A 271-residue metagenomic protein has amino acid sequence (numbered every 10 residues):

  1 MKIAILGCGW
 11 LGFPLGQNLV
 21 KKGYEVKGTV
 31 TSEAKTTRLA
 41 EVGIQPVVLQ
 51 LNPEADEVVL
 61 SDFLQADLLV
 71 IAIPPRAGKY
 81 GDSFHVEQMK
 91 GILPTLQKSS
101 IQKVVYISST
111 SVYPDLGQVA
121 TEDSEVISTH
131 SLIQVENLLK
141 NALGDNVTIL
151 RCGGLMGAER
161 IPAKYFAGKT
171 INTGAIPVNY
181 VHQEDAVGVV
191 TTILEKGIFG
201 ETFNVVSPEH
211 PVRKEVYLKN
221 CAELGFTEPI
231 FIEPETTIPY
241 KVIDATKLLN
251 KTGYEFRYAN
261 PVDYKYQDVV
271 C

Functional and structural regions predicted by a protein language model:
G12-F13: N-terminal Rossmann-fold NAD(P) dinucleotide-binding loop
Q45, L49-P53, T236-C271: C-terminal amphipathic/interface module of NAD(P)-dependent oxidoreductases and related NAD-binding regulators
D62-V105, Q134: NAD(P)-cofactor binding segment of oxidoreductase domains
K90-I127: Conserved Rossmann-fold NAD(P)-dependent oxidoreductase catalytic core, especially the SDR/UDP-sugar
S109, Q134-A158: Conserved beta-loop-beta element that borders a ligand/cofactor-binding pocket
R151-C152, I171-L194: Substrate-positioning beta->alpha
M156-G168, E184, T192-F203: Glycine/proline-rich active-site loop of Rossmann-fold NAD(P)-dependent oxidoreductases
V189-A245: Mid/C-terminal beta-alpha module of Rossmann-like enzyme folds, strongest in SDR-family dehydrogenases/epimerases
